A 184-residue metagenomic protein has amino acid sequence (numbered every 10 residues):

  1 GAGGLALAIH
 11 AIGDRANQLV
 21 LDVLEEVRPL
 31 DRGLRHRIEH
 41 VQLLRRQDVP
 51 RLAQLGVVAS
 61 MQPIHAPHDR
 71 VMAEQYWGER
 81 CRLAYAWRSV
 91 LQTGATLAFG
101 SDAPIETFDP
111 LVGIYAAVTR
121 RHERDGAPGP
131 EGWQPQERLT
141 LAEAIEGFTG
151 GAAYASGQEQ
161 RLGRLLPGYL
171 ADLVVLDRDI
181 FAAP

Functional and structural regions predicted by a protein language model:
A2-A8, R15-H36, H40-V41, R46-P50 (+1 more regions): His/Asp/Glu-enriched, well-ordered alpha-helical/loop segment that forms or immediately abuts the divalent-metal
V58: Ligand-binding beta-strand-loop-alpha-helix segment within the catalytic cores of soluble metabolic enzymes
